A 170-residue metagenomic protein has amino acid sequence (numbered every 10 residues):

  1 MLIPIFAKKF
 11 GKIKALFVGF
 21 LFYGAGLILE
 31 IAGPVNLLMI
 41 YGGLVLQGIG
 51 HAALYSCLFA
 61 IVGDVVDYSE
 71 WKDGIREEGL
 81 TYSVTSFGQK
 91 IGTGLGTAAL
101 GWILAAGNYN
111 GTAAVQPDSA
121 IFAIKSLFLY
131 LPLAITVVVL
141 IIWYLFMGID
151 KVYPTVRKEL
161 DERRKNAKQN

Functional and structural regions predicted by a protein language model:
M1-N170: Membrane-embedded alpha-helical bundles of multi-pass transporters/translocases, especially carrier/permease families
